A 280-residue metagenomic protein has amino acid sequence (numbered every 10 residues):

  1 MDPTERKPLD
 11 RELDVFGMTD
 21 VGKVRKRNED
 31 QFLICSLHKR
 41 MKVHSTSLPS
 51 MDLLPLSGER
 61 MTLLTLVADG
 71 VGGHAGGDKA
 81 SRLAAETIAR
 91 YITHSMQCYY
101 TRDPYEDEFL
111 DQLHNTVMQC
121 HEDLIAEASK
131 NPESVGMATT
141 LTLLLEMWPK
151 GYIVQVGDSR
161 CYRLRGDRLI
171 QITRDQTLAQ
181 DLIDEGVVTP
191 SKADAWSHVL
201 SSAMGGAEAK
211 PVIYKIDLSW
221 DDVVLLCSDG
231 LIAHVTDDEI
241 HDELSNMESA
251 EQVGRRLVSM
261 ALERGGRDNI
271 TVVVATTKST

Functional and structural regions predicted by a protein language model:
M1-T280: PP2C/PPM-type serine/threonine phosphatase catalytic domain
